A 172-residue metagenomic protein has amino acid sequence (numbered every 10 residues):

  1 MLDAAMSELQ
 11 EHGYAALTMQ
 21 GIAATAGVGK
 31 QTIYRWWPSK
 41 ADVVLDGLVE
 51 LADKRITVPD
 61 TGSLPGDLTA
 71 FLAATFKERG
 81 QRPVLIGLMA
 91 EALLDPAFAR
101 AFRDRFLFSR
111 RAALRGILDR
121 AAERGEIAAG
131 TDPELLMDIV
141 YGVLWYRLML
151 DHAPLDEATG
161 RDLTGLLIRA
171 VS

Functional and structural regions predicted by a protein language model:
M1, A16, S39-V44, R55 (+1 more regions): Short amphipathic alpha-helical segment with a characteristic S/N-K-E followed by hydrophobic residues
M1-A5, I22, V43, G47-L48 (+1 more regions): Generic hydrophobic, amphipathic alpha-helix propensity
E8-D42: Helix-turn-helix
G47-L48, R79-A101: Amphipathic alpha-helical segments used for helix-helix packing
D53-R82, L136: Hydrophobic alpha-helical connector segments
G66, A70, K77, R111-A112 (+2 more regions): C-terminal peripheral helix-coil segments that are non-catalytic and often amphipathic
G87, A97-E123, P133: Amphipathic alpha-helical packing segments from all-alpha helical-bundle domains
A128-M149, G160-L167: Hydrophobic alpha-helical segments that form the core of small-molecule binding pockets and/or dimer interfaces
